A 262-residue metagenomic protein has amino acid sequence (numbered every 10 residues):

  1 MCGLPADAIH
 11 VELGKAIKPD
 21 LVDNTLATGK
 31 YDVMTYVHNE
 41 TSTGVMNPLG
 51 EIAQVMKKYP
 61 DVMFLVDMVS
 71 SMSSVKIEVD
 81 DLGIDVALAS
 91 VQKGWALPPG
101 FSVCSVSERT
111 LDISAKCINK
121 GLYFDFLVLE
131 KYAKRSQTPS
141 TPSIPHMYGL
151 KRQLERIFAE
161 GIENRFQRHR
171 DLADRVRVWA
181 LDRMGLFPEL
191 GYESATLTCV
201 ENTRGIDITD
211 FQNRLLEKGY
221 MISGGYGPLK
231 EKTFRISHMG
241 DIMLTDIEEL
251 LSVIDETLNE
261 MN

Functional and structural regions predicted by a protein language model:
M1-K15, D20-V22: Membrane helical hairpin/interfacial module
K15-S71: Active-site phosphate-binding strand-loop segment of PLP-dependent enzymes
D80-Q92: Conserved active-site segment immediately N-terminal to the catalytic lysine that forms the internal aldimine
Q92-V178: Active-site C-terminal subdomain of aminotransferase-like
L186-L215: Conserved PLP-binding catalytic core of the aspartate aminotransferase-like
K218-R235: Conserved PLP cofactor-binding pocket of PLP-dependent enzymes
K232-N262: PLP-dependent enzyme catalytic core of the Aspartate aminotransferase-like
